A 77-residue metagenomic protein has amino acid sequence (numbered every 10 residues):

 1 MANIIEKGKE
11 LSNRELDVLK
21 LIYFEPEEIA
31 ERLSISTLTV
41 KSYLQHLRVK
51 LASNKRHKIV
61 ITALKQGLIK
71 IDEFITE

Functional and structural regions predicted by a protein language model:
M1-R14: Regulatory hinge/linker segments at domain boundaries that couple sensory/effector modules to output domains
I5, K50-E77: Basic, Lys/Arg-enriched C-terminal extension of HTH/homeodomain DNA-binding domains
N13-L16, F24: Conserved ABC ATPase nucleotide-binding domain "signature" region
E15-V18, I59: Short alpha-helical "packing" element that flanks the helix-turn-helix/winged-helix DNA-binding module
K20-Y23, L64: Short, locally clustered residues in the helix-turn-helix/winged-helix DNA-binding domain
F24-K58: Recognition helix of helix-turn-helix DNA-binding domains
